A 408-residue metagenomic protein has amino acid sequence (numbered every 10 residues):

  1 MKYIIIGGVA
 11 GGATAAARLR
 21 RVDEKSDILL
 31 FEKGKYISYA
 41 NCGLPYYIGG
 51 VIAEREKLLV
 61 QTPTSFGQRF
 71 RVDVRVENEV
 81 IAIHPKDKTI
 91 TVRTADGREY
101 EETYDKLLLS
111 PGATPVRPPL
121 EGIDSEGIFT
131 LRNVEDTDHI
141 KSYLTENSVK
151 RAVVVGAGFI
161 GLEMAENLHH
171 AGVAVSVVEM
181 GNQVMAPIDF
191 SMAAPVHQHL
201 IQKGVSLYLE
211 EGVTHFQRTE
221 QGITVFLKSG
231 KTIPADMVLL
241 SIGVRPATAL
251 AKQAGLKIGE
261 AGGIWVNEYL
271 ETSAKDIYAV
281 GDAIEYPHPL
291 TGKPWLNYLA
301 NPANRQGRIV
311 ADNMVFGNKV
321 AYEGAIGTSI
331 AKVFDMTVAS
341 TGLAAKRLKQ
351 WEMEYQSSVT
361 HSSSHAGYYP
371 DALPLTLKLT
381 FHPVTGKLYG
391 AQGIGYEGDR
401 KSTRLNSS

Functional and structural regions predicted by a protein language model:
M1, A283-D399: Mid-to-C-terminal Rossmann-like scaffold of FAD/NAD(P)H-dependent oxidoreductases
M1-D73, V116, A165-I188, R400: Beta1-alpha1 glycine-rich phosphate/pyrophosphate-binding loop at the start of Rossmann-like nucleotide-binding domains
I6, V80, E102-G112, V155 (+3 more regions): Short hydrophobic core segments
K25-D27, R69, R75-D96, E101-E102 (+1 more regions): A Rossmann-like FAD-binding core segment of flavoenzymes
L59, R151-A152, F159-Q217, N297-A303 (+1 more regions): Rossmann-like dinucleotide-binding cores of NAD(P)H-dependent redox enzymes
L109-A171, S206, E260, V266-E268: Glycine-rich dinucleotide-binding loop and its adjacent helix/turn
D124-S148, T224-F226, K231-D312, R404: FAD-site-proximal beta/loop scaffold in flavoenzymes
D399-S407: Residue-level detector of conserved catalytic or cofactor/ligand-binding positions in enzyme active sites
